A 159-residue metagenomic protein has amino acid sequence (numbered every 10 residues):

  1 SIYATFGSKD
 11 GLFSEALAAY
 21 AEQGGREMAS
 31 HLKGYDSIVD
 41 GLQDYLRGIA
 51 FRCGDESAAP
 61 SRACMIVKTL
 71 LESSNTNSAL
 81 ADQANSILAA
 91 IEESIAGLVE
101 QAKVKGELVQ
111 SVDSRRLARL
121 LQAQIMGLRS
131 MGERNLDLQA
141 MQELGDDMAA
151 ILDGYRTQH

Functional and structural regions predicted by a protein language model:
S1-A19: Helix-turn-helix
E15, E22, A29-R62, S114-L121: Hydrophobic alpha-helical connector segments
L17, A21, A81-E92, A118: Amphipathic, non-transmembrane alpha-helical scaffold segments
D44-R52, A89-K105, R115, R119 (+2 more regions): C-terminal peripheral helix-coil segments that are non-catalytic and often amphipathic
E56-A79: Amphipathic alpha-helical segments used for helix-helix packing
